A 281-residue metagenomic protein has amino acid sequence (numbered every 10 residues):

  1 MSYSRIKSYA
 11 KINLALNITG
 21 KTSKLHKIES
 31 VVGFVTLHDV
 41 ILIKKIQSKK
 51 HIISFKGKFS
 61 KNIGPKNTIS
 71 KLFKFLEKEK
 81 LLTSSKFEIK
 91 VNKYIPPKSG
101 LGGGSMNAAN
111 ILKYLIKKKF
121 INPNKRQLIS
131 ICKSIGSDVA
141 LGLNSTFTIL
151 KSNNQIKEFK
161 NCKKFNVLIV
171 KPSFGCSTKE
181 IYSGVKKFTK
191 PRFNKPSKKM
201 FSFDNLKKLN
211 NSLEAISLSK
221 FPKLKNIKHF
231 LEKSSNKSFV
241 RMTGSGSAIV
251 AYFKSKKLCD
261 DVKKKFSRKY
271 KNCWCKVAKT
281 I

Functional and structural regions predicted by a protein language model:
M1-S99, I116-Q127, K171: ATP-binding N-lobe of GHMP and related small-molecule kinases
L16, D39-I43, A140-G142, T148 (+1 more regions): Short beta-strand scaffold segments in enzyme catalytic cores
V32-V35, L76, C132, L231 (+1 more regions): Hydrophobic C-terminal alpha-helix "anchor/cap" residues
F34, S134, L141-G142, F159-K163 (+1 more regions): Solvent-exposed alpha-helices and their adjacent loops that cap or buttress functional pockets in soluble metabolic
H51-I53, N144, T148-F239, Y252-K257 (+2 more regions): Conserved, helical-rich catalytic subdomain that frames metal- and/or nucleotide-binding sites in enzyme alpha/beta
F59, K66, S70, I129 (+2 more regions): Conserved phosphate/ATP/ADP-binding segment of small-molecule kinases
N92-K117, S137, F239-F253: Glycine/serine-rich anion-binding loops at beta->alpha junctions that coordinate negatively charged ligand groups
L112-S152: Contiguous, small/hydrophobic- and glycine-enriched helical/loop subdomains that border and often "cap" functional
